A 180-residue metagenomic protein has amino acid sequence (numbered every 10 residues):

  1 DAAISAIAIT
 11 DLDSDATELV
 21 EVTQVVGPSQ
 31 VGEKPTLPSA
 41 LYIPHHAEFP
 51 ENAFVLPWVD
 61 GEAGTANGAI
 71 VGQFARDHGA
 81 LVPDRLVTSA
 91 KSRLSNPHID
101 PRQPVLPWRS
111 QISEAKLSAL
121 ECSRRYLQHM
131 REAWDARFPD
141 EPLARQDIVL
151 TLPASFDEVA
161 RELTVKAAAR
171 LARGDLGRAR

Functional and structural regions predicted by a protein language model:
D1-L19: Gly/Thr-rich phosphate-binding beta-strand-loop-beta motif of the actin/hexokinase/Hsp70
E18-A169: Phosphate-binding loop and its immediate beta->loop->alpha context in nucleotide/phosphate-handling enzymes
A172-R180: Conserved phosphate-binding/catalytic loops in two-lobed NTP-binding clefts
